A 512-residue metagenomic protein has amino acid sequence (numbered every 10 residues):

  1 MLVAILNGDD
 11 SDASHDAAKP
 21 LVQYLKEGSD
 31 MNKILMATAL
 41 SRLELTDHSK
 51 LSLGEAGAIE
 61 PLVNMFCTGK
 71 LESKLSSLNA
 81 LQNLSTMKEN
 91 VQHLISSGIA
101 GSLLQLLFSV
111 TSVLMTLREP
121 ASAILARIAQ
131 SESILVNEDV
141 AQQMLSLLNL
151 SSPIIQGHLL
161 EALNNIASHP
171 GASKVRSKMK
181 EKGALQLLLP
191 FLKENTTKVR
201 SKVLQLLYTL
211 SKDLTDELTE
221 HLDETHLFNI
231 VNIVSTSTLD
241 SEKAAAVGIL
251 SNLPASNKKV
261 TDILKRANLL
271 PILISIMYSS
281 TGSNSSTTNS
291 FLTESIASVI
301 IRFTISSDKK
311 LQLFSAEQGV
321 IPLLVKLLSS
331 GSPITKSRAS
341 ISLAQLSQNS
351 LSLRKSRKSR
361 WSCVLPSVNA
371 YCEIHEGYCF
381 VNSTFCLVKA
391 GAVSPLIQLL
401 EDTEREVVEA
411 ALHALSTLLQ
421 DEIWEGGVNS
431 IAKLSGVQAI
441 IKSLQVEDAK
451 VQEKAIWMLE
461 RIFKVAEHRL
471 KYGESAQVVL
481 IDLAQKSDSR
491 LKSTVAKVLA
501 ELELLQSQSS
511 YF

Functional and structural regions predicted by a protein language model:
M1-V3, S14, G28-E44, E55 (+19 more regions): Alpha-helical solenoid repeats of the armadillo/HEAT superfamily in eukaryotic scaffolding/adaptor proteins
L2, P20-V22, P61-V63, S102-L107 (+10 more regions): Buried hydrophobic core positions in alpha-solenoid tandem helical repeats
H15-L25: Internal amphipathic alpha-helical repeat/solenoid segments
L107-F108, S133, S177, T219 (+2 more regions): Eukaryotic, compositionally biased intrinsically disordered regions
